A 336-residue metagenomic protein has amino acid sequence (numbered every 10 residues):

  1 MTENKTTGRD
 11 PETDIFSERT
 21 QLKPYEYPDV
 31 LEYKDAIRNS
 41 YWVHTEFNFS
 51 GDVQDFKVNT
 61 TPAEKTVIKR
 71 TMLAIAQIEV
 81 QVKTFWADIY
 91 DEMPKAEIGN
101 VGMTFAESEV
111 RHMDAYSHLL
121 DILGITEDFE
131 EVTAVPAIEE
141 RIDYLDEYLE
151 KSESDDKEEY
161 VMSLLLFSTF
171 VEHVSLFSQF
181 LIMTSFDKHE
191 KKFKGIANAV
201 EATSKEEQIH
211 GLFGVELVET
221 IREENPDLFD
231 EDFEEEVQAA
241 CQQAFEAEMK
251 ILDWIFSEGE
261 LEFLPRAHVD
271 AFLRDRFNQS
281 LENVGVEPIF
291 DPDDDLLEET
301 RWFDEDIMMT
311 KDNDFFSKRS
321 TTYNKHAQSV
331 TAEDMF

Functional and structural regions predicted by a protein language model:
T2-F336: Non-heme di-metal
